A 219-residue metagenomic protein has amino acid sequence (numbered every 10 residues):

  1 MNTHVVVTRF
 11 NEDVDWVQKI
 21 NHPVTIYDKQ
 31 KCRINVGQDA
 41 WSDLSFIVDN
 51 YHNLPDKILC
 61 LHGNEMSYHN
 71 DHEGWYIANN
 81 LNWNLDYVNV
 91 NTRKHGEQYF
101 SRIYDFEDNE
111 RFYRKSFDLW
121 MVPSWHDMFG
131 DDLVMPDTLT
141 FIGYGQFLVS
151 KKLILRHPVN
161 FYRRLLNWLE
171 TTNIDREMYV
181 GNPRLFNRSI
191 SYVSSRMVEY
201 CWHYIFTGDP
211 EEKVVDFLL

Functional and structural regions predicted by a protein language model:
M1-L219: ER/Golgi luminal nucleotide-sugar-dependent glycosyltransferases, focusing on the catalytic module
